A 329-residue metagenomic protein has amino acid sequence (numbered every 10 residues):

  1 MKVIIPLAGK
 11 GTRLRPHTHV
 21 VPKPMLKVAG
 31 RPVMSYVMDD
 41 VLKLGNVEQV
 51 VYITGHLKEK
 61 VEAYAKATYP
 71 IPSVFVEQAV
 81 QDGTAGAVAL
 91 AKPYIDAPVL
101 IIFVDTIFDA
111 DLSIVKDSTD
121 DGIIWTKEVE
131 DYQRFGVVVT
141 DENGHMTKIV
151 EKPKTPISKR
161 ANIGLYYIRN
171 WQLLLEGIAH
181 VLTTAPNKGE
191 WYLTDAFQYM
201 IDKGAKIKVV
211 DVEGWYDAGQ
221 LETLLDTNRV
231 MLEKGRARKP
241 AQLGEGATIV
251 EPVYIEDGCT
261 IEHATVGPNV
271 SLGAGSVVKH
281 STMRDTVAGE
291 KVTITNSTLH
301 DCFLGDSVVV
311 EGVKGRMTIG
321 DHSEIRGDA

Functional and structural regions predicted by a protein language model:
K2-I5, R13, L26-K27, R31-F103 (+4 more regions): Conserved N-terminal catalytic core of the sugar/cofactor nucleotidyltransferase
K10, D105-T106: Active-site metal-binding loops of divalent metal-dependent hydrolases
P24, P72-V74, H145, K206-K208: Conserved beta-strand segments of alpha/beta enzyme cores
M25, V138-T140, V209: A structural signal for short hydrophobic beta-strand segments in well-ordered beta-sheet cores
V51-G55, T126, V287, F303: Short internal beta-strands
F108-T183: Conserved core of the sugar-phosphate nucleotidyltransferase
H180-A329: Left-handed beta-helix
